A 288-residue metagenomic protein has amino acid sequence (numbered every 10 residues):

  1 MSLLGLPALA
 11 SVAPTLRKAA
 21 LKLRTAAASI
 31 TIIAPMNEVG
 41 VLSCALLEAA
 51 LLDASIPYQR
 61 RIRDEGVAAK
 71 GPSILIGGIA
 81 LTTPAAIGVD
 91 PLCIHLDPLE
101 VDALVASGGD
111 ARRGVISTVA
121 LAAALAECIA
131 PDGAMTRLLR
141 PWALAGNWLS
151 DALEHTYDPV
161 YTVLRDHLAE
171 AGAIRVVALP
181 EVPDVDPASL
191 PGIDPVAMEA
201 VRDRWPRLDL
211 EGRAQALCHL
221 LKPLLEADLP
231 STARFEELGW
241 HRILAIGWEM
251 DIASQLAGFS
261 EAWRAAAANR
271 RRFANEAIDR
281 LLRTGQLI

Functional and structural regions predicted by a protein language model:
M1-I288: Replace "Mg2+/Mn2+-dependent" with "divalent metal-dependent
